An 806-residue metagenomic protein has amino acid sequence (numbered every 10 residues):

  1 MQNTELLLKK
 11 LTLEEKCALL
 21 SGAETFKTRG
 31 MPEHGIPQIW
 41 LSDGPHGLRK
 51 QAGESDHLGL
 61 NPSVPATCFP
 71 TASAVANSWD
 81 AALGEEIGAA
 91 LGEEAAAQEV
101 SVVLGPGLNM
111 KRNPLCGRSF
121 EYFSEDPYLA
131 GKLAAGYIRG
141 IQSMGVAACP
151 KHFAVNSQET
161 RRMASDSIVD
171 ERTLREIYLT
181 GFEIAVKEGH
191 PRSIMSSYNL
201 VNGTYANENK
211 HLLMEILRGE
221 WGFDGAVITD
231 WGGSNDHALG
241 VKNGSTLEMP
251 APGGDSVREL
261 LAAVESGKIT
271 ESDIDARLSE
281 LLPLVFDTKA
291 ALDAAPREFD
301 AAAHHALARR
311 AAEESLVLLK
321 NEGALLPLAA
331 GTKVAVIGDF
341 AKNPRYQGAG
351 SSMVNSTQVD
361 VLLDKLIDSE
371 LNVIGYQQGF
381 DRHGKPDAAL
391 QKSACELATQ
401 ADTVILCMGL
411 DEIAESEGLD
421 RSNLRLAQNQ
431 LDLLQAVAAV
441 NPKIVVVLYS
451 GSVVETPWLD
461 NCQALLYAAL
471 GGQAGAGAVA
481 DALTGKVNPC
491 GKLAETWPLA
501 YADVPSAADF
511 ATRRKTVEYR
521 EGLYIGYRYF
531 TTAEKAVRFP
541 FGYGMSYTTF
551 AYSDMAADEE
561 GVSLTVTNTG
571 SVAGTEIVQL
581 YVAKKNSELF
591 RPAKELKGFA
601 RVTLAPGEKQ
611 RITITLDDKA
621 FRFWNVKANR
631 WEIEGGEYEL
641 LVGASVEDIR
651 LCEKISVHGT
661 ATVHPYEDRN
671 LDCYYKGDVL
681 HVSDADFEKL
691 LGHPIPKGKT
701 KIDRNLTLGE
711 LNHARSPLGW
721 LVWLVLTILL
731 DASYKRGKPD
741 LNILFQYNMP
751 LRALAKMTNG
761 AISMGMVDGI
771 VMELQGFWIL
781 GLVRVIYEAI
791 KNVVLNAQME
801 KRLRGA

Functional and structural regions predicted by a protein language model:
M1-K619, F623, E637-L641, V646 (+6 more regions): Glycoside hydrolase catalytic-domain context in secreted enzymes
G47, D368, A507, V572 (+9 more regions): A generic signature of intrinsically disordered, low-complexity regions enriched in glycine/proline and charged/polar
D618-P665: Terminal connector regions
V646, E653-W723: Charged, amphipathic alpha-helical linkers/stalks
K689-A806: Long, low-hydrophobicity ectodomains and other hydrophilic envelope-associated domains
